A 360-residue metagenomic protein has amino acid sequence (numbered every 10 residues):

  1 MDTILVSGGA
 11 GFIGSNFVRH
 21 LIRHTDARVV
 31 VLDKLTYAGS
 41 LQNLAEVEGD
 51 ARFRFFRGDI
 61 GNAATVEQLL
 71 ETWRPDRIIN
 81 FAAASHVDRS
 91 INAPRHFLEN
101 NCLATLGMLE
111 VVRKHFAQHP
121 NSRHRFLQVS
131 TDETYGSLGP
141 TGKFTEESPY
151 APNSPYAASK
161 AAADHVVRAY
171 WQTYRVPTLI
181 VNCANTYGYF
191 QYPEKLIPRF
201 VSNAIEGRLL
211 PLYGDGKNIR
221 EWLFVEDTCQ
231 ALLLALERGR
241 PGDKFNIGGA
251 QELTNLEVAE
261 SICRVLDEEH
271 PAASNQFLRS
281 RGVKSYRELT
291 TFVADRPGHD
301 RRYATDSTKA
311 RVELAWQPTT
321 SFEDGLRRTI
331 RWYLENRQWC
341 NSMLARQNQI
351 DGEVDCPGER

Functional and structural regions predicted by a protein language model:
M1-T186, E226, R301-R302, R328 (+2 more regions): N-terminal Rossmann-like NAD(P)+-binding domain of SDR-like oxidoreductases, especially those catalyzing
F17, G139, Q191, L196 (+2 more regions): Acidic donor-diphosphate engagement hotspot in glycosyltransferases and nucleotidyltransferases that stabilizes
H24, G58, G107, P198 (+1 more regions): C-terminal substrate-binding subdomain of Rossmann-fold SDR/epimerase-dehydratase oxidoreductases
Y37, Y189, G249: Short, conserved catalytic or interaction motifs in soluble domains
V47, G142, P193-V201: A glycine/serine/threonine-rich, flexible loop-to-helix segment that serves as the NAD(P) cofactor-binding "lid"
P94, V181, P193-E194, G239: Active-site loop immediately N-terminal to the catalytic Tyr-X3-Lys motif of short-chain dehydrogenase/reductase
K160, N182-N185, F190, R220 (+2 more regions): Short, cationic motifs built from Arg/Lys/His that form the positively charged side of catalytic pockets
A162, V166, Y170, F200 (+2 more regions): Hydrophobic alpha-helix immediately C-terminal to the catalytic Tyr-X-X-X-Lys motif of short-chain
